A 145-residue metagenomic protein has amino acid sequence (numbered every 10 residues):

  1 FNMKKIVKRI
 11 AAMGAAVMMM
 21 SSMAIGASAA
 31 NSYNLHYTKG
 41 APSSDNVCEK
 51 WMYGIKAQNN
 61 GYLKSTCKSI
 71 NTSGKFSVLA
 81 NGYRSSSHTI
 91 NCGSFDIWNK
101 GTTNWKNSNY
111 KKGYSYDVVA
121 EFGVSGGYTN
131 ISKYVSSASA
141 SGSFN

Functional and structural regions predicted by a protein language model:
F1-K56: N-terminal prepro-regions of secreted/extracellular proteins
T38, H88-T102: Solvent-exposed serine/threonine-rich low-complexity stretches and specific carbohydrate-binding patches
W51, K100-K112: Exposed aromatic-hydrophobic patches
G54-A57, C67-N71: Non-cytosolic beta-sheet module surface loops
N59-S65, N109-Y128: Noncatalytic modules at the cell exterior or secretory-pathway interfaces, chiefly beta-strand-rich lectin/adhesion
K68-S77, Y128: Extended, low-complexity, turn-rich repeat/linker tracts enriched in Gly/Pro/Ser/Thr and Asp/Glu that occur
S73-H88: Short, surface-exposed beta-strand/strand-loop-strand elements in extracellular ectodomains
G126-N145: Exposed low-complexity, polar/acidic, P/S/T/G-rich flexible segments that act as propeptides, protease-susceptible
